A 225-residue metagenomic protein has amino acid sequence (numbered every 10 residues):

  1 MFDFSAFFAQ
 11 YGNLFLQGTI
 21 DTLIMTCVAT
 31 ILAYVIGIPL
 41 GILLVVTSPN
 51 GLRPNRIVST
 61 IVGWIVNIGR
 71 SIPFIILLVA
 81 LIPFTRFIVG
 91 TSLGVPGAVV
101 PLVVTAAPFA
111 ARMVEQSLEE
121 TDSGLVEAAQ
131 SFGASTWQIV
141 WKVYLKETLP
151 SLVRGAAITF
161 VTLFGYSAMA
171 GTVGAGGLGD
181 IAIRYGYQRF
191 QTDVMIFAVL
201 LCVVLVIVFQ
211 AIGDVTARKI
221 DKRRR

Functional and structural regions predicted by a protein language model:
M1-A29, N55-T60: Periplasmic/extracellular loop-to-transmembrane helix junction in inner-membrane transport proteins
F15-V46, A156: Transmembrane alpha-helix signature in integral membrane proteins
Q17, D21-M25, R70, F74-F109 (+1 more regions): Loop-to-helix entry region at the N-terminal start of transmembrane alpha-helices in multi-pass membrane transporters
L43, T47-P49, M195-R225: C-terminal transmembrane helix and the adjacent membrane-cytosol boundary/short C-terminal tail of inner/organellar
L43-A80, L102, A107, M113-Q116: Cytoplasmic-entry segments and transmembrane alpha-helices of multi-pass inner-membrane transporters
L118-T148, Q188: Short helix-to-coil transition segments within interhelical loops that connect adjacent transmembrane helices
T136-M169: Transmembrane alpha-helices
Y166-I196, L200-L201, D221, R225: Glycine-rich helix-loop "coupling/hinge" segments at transmembrane-helix boundaries in multipass transporters
